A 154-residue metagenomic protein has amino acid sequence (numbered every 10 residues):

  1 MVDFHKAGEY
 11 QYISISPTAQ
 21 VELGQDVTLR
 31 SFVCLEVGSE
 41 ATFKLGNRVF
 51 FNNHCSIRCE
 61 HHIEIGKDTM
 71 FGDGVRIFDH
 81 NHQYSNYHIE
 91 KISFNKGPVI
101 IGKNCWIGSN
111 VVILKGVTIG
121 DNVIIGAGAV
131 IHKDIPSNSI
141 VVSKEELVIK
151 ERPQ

Functional and structural regions predicted by a protein language model:
M1-F78, G102-N104, V111-I113, D121 (+2 more regions): Domain-scale signature associated with acetyltransferase and cell-envelope carbohydrate enzymes
E40, Q83-I92: Short, flexible, glycine-rich and Lys/Arg-enriched loop motifs at helix boundaries that contact anionic partners
E64, Y84-N86, T118: Conserved SAM-binding loop
E90-I101: Glycine-rich NAD(P)-binding loop of Rossmann-like domains
S109, A127-A129, K144: Gly/Ser/Thr-rich helix-start
L114, G120-V130: A generic "structured core" feature
K133: Short helix N-cap motif at coil->helix boundaries in the Bergerat
